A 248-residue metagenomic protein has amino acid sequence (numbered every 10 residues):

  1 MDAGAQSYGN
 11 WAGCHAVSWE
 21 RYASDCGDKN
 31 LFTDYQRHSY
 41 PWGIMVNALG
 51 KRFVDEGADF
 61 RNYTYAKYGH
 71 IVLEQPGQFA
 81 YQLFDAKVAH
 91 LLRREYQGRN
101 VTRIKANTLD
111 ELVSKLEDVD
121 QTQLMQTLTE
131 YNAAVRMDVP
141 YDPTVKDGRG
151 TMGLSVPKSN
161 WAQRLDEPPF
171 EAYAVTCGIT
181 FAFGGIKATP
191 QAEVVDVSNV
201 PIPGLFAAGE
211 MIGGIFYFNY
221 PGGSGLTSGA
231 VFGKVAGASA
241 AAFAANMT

Functional and structural regions predicted by a protein language model:
M1-T127, A133-K146, T151-T248: Residues forming the flavin
